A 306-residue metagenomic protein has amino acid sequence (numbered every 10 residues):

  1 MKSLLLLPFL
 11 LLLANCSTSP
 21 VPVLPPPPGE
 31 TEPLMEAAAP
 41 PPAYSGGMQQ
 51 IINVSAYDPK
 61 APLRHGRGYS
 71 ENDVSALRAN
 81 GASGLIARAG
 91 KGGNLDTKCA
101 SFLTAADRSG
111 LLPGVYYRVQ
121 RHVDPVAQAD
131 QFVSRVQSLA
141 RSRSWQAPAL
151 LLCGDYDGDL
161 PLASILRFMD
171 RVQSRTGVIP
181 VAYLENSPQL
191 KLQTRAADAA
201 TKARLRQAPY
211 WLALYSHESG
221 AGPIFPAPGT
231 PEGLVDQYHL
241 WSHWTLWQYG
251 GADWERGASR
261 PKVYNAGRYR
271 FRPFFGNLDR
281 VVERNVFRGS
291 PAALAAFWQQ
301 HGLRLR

Functional and structural regions predicted by a protein language model:
M1-L4: Positively charged n-region of N-terminal signal peptides that target proteins for export
L12-N15: C-terminal motif of bacterial Sec signal peptides marking the signal peptidase cleavage site
P20-A61, L205-R206, Y210-R306: Functionally critical loop-and-helix segments that line ligand-binding/catalytic clefts of soluble enzyme domains
G29-V178: Substrate-binding cleft of extracellular glycoside hydrolase catalytic domains
S75, A79, S134, S138 (+3 more regions): Polar/charged alpha-helical tracts
V123, Q189-L192, E255-R256: Short catalytic/ligand-binding loop motif for oxyanion handling, primarily in non-cytosolic enzymes, centered on
P148-D236: Catalytic domains of cell-wall/extracellular-matrix polysaccharide-remodeling enzymes, centered on de-N-acetylation
